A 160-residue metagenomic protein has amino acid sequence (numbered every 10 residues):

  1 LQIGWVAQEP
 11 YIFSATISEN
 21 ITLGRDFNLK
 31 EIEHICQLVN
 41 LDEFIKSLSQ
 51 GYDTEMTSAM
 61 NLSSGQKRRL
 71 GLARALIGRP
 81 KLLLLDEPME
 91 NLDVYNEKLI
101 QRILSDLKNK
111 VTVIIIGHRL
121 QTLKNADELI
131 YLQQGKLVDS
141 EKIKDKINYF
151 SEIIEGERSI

Functional and structural regions predicted by a protein language model:
S18-T57, Q101-R102, K110: ABC ATPase nucleotide-binding domain helical subdomain, centered on the C-loop/LSGGQ "ABC signature"
S64, L70-A75, L99, I115: ABC ATPase nucleotide-binding domain "signature" region
G78, N109: Conserved signature/switch motifs of ABC ATPase nucleotide-binding domains
L83-E87: Catalytic Walker B motif of ABC-type/P-loop ATPase nucleotide-binding domains
V94-Y95: Helix N-cap at the start of a conserved alpha-helix in ABC-type nucleotide-binding domains
R102, R119, K124-I160: C-terminal portion of ABC ATPase nucleotide-binding domains
K110-G117: Conserved H-loop
